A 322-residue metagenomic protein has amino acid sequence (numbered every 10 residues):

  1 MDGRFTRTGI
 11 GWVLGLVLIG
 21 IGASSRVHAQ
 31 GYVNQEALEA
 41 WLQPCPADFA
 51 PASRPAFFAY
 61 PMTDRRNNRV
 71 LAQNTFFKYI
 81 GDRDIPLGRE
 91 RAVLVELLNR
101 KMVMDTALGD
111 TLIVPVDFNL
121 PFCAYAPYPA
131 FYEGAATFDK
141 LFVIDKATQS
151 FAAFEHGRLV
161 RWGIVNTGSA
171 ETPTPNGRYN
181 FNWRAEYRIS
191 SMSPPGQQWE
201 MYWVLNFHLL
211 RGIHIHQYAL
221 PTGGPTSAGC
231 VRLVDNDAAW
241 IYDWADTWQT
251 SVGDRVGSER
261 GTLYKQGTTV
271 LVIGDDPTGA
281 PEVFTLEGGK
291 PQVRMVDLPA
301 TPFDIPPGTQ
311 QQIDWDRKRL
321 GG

Functional and structural regions predicted by a protein language model:
D2-V13: Bacterial N-terminal signal peptides that target proteins for export
G11-I21: Bacterial N-terminal signal peptides
S24-H28: Sec/Tat signal peptide C-region and signal peptidase I cleavage site
Q30-E36, R188-G322: Exported/periplasmic cell-wall-interacting domains
Y32-R89: Primarily a LysM-type cell-wall glycan-binding module
L38, P46-F57, R89-P129: Extracellular LysM carbohydrate-binding repeats and other cell-envelope/extracellular binding modules
E90, A107-T111, A136-D139, K146-T148 (+6 more regions): Extracytoplasmic
F118, A126-A170: A structural motif detector for short, solvent-exposed N-terminal "entry" segments of globular domains
